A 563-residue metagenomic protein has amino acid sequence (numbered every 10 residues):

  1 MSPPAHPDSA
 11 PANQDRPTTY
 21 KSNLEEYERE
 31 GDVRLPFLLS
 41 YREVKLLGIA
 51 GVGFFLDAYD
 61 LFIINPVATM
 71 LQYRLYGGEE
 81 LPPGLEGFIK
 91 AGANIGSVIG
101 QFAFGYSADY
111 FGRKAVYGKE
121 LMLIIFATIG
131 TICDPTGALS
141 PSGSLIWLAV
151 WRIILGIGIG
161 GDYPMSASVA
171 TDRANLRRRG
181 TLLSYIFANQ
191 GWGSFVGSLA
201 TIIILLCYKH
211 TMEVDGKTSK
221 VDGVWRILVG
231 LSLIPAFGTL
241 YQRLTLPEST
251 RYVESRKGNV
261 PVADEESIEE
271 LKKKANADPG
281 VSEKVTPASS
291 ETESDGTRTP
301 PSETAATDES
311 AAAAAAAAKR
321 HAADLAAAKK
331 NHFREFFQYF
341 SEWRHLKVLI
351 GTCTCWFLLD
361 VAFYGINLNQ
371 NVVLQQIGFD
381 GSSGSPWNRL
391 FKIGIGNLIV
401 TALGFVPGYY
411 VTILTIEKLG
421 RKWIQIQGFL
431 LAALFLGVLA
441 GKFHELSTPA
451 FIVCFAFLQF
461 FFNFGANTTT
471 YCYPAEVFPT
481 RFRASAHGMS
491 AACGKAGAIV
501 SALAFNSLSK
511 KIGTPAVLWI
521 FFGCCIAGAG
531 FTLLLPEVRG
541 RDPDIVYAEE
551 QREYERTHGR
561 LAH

Functional and structural regions predicted by a protein language model:
M1-H563: Transmembrane-helix signature of 12-pass secondary carriers
